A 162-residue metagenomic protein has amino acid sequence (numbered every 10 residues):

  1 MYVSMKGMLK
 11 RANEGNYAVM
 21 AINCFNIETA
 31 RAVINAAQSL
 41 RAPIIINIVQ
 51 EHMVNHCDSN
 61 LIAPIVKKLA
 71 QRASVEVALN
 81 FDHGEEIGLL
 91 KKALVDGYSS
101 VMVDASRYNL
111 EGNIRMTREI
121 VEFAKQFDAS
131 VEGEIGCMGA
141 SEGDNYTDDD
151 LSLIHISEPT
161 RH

Functional and structural regions predicted by a protein language model:
M1-M20: N-terminal amphipathic alpha-helix/helix-capping segment at the start of soluble metabolic enzymes
A18-N23, I44-N47, V77-F81, V101-V103 (+1 more regions): Hydrophobic faces of well-ordered beta-strands that scaffold small-molecule active sites in alpha/beta enzyme cores
F25-I27, V49-E51, D82-E86, S106-Y108 (+2 more regions): Active-site beta-loop-alpha junctions enriched in small/polar residues
L40-A42, V95-V101, R161: Glycine-enriched alpha-helix->loop->beta-strand junction motifs that scaffold or abut catalytic
L40-A93: Active-site cofactor/substrate anionic-group-binding motifs, chiefly glycine- and Lys/Arg-rich phosphate-binding loops
N55-A63, E85-L89, S106-A129: Active-site-adjacent beta->alpha loops and helix N-cap segments on the catalytic face of soluble alpha/beta enzymes
Y108-R115, G139-L153: Active-site glycine- and acidic-residue-rich loops that bind and position anionic ligands or nucleotide-like cofactors
S152-H162: Residue-level detector of conserved catalytic or cofactor/ligand-binding positions in enzyme active sites
